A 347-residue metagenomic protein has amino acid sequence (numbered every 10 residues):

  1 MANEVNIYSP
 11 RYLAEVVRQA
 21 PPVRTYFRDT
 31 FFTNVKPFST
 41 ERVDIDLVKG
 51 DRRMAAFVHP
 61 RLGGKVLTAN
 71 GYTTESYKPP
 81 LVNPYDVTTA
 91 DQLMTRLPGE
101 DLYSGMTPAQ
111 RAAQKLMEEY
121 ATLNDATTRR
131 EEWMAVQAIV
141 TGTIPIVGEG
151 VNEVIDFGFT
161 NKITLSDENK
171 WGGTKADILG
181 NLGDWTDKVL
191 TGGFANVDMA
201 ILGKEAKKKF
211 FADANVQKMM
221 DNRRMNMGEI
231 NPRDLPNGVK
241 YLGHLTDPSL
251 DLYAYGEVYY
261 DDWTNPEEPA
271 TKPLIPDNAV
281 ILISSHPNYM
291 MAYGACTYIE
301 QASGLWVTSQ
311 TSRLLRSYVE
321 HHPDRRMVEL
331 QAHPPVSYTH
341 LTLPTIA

Functional and structural regions predicted by a protein language model:
M1-V43, L341: N-terminal alpha-helical "arm" segments
F31-A56, D262, V280-I281, R316-S317 (+2 more regions): Basic/polar low-complexity intrinsically disordered segments
T33-L102: Assembly/oligomerization interface modules of large self-assembling protein complexes
V82-T160, D177, N181, D187-A206 (+1 more regions): Long, contiguous amphipathic alpha-helices that act as assembly "spine/axial" helices in icosahedral shell and virion
L165-G183: Short N-terminal edge-element motif at the start of the domain
F194-G294: Extended oligomerization regions of viral-like shell subunits
I275-P334: C-terminal structured domain segments
T339-T345: Conserved small/polar residues in nucleotide/adenosyl-binding loops
